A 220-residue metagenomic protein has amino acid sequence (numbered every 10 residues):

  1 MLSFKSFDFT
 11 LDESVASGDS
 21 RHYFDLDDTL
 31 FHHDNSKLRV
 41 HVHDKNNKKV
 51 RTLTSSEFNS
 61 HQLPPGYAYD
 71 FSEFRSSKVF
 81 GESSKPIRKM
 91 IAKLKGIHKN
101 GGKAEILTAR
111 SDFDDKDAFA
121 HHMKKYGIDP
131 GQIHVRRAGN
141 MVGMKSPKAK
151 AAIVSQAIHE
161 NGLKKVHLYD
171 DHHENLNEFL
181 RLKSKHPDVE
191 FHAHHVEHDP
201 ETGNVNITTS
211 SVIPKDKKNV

Functional and structural regions predicted by a protein language model:
L2-E13, I207-S210, P214-K215: Proteolytic processing junctions in secreted/extracellular precursors, especially proprotein convertase/trypsin-like
S17-D19, G101, G162-K165, D188-E190: A general structural motif
S17-M144: Alpha-helical substrate-recognition element adjacent to the catalytic core
S20-H22, K150-F179: Conserved Lys-Pro-Asp/Glu-containing loop-to-beta segment of HAD-superfamily phosphomonoesterases, centered on
T29-L30, S111-F113, H172-N175, P200-E201: Solvent-exposed loop/turn segments at secondary-structure junctions within structured extracellular/periplasmic domains
K99, A120-D129, S155-N161, L180-V189: Short, surface-exposed basic-aromatic patches at helix termini and helix-loop junctions that form
G143-I158, V205-K217: Short, surface-exposed amphipathic charged segments that create phosphate/polyanion-binding patches used for binding
K164-H167, H173-V220: Asp-based, Mg2+/Mn2+-dependent phosphohydrolase catalytic module
